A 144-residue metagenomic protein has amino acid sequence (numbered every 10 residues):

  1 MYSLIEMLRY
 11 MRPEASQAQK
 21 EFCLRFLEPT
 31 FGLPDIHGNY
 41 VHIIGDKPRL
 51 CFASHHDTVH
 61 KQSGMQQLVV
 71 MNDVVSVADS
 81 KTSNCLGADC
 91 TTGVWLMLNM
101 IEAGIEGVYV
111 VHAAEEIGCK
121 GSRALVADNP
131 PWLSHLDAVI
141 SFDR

Functional and structural regions predicted by a protein language model:
M1-E6: N-terminal, Lys/Arg- and Ser/Thr-rich interaction peptides
R9-P48: A non-catalytic alpha/beta surface segment that caps or lines the substrate-entry region of metallo-dependent hydrolase
V41, C51-A53, V110: Short, conserved beta-strand segments within well-ordered enzyme catalytic domains that often line or immediately flank
D46-E106, V126: Active-site metal-coordination/substrate-binding segment of hydrolases, especially metallo-dependent peptidases
N84-L86, C90-R144: Acidic/histidine-rich catalytic neighborhood of metal-dependent amide-processing enzymes
